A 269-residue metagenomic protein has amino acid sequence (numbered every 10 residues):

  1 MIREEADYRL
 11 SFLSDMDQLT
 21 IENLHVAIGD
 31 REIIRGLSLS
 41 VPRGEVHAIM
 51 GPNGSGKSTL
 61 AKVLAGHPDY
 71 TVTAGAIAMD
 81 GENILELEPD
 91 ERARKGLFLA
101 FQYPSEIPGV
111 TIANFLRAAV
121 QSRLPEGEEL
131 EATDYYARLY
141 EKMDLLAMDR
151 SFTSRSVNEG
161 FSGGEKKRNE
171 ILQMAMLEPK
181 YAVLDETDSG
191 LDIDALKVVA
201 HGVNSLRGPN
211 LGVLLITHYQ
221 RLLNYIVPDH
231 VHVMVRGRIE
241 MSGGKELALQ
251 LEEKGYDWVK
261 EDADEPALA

Functional and structural regions predicted by a protein language model:
L19-I21, I34: Conserved structural motif at the start of ABC-family nucleotide-binding domains
M50-P52: The feature captures the beta-strand-to-loop junction immediately N-terminal to the Walker
A76-R92, N158: ABC ATPase NBD Q-loop/coupling interface
L99, Y103, G109-P125, Y135-R138: Q-loop/switch helix immediately C-terminal to the Walker
M174-A175: ABC ATPase C-loop
V183-T187, D194: Walker B catalytic motif
M234, R238-E261: Conserved beta-strand-loop-alpha-helix hinge in the C-terminal portion of ABC ATPase nucleotide-binding domains
